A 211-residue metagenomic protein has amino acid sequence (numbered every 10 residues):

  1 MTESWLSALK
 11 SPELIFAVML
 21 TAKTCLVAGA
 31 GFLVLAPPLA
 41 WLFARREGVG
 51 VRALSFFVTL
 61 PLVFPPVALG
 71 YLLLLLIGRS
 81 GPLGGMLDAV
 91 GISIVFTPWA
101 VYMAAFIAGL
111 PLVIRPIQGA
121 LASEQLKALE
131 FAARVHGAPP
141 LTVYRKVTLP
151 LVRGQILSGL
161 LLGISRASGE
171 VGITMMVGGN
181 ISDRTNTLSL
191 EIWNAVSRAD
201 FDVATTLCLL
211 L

Functional and structural regions predicted by a protein language model:
M1-A122, V147-G172, A195, A204-L211: Membrane-water interface segments at the C-terminal ends of transmembrane alpha-helices in multi-pass inner-membrane
E47-G50, A122-A128, A138-P139, N180-R184 (+1 more regions): Juxtamembrane helix-boundary/capping and inter-helix hinge elements in multi-pass membrane proteins
L74-L75, I173-D200: Glycine-rich helix-loop "coupling/hinge" segments at transmembrane-helix boundaries in multipass transporters
Q125, F131-V152: Short helix-to-coil transition segments within interhelical loops that connect adjacent transmembrane helices
F131, L151, L188-E191, V203: Residues within well-formed alpha-helices
